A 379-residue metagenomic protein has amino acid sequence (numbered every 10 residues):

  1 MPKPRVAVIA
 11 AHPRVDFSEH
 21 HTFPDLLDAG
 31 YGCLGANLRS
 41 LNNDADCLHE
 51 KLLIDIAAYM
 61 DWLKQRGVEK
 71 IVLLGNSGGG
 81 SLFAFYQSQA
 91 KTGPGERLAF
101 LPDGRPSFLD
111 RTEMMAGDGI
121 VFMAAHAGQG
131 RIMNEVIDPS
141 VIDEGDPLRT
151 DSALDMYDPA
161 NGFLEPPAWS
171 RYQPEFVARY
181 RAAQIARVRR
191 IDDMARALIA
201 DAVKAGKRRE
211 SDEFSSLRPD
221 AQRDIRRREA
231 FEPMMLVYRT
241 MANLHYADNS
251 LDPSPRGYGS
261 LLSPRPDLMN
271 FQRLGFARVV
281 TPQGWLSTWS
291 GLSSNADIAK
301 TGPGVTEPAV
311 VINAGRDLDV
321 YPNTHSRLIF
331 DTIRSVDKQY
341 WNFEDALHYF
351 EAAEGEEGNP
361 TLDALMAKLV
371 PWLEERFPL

Functional and structural regions predicted by a protein language model:
F23-A45: Conserved alpha/beta-hydrolase
D46-G67, S81-L101, L365-K368: Alpha/beta-hydrolase active-site loop
K70-G145: Primarily recognizes the serine-hydrolase "nucleophile elbow" in alpha/beta-hydrolase and SGNH/GDSL folds
R131-I132, L318-H325: Conserved alpha/beta-hydrolase "acid-adjacent" motif
A153-K300: Alpha/beta-hydrolase
V305, V311-A314: Short beta-strand/loop motif that positions the catalytic acidic residue of the alpha/beta-hydrolase fold
F330-E351: Catalytic histidine neighborhood in serine/cysteine hydrolases with alpha/beta-hydrolase-type architecture
E344-L379: Catalytic active-site module of serine/aspartate enzymes centered on a nucleophile-bearing elbow/loop
